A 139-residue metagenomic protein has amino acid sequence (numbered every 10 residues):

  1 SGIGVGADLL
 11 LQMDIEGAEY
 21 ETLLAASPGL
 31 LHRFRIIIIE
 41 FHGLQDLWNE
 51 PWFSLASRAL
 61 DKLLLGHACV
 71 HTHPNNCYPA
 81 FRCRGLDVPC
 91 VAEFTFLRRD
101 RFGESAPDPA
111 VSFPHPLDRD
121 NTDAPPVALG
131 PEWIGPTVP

Functional and structural regions predicted by a protein language model:
S1-A7, G43-P139: Rossmann-like AdoMet/SAM-dependent catalytic core
S1-S57: Active-site segment flanking the S-adenosylmethionine/decSAM binding pocket in AdoMet-dependent transferases
